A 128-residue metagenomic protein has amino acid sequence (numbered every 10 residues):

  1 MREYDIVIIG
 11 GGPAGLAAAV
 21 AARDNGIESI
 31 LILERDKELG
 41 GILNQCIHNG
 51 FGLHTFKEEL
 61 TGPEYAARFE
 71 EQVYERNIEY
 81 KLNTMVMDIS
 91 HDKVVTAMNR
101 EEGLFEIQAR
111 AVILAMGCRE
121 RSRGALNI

Functional and structural regions predicted by a protein language model:
M1-I9, A66-I128: FAD-binding core/adjacent interface of flavoenzyme oxidoreductases
Y4-Y65: Beta1-alpha1 glycine-rich phosphate/pyrophosphate-binding loop at the start of Rossmann-like nucleotide-binding domains
